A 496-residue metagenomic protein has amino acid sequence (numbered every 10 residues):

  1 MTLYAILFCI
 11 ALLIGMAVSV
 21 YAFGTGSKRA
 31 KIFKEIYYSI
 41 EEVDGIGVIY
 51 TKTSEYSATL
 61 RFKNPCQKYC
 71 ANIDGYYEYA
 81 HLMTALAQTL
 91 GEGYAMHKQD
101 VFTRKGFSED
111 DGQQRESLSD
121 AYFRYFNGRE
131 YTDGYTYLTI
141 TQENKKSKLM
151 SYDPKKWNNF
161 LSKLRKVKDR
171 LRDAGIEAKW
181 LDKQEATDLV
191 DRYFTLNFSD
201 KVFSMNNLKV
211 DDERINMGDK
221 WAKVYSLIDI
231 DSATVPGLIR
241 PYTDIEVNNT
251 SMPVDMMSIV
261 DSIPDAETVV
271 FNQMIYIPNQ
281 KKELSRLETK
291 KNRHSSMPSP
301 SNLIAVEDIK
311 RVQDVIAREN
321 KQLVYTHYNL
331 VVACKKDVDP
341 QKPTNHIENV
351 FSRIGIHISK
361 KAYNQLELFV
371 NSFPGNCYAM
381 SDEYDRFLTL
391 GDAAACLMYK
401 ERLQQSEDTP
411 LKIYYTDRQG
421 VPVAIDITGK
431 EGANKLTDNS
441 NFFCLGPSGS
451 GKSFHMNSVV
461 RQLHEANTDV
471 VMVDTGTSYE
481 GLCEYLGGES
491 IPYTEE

Functional and structural regions predicted by a protein language model:
L3-E401: Extended, folded cores of ATP/NTP-driven motor/assembly subunits in large transport and secretion machines
I49, N72-Y76, A80-Q88, D100 (+1 more regions): Glycine-rich phosphate-binding loop of nucleotide-binding enzymes
Y131-D133, L323-Y325, D408, R418 (+1 more regions): Short, solvent-exposed loop/turn segments at the edges of secondary structure
A393-M398, L403-G420: Pre-P-loop entry segment of helicase/translocase ATPase cores
